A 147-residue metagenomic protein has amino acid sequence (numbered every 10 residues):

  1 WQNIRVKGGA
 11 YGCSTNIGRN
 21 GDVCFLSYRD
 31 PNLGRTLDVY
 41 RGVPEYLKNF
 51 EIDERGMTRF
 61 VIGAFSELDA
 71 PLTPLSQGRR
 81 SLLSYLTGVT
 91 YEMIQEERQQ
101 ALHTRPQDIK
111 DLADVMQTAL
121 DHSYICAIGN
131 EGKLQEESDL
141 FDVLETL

Functional and structural regions predicted by a protein language model:
W1, G8-A10, R19-V23, R59 (+1 more regions): Active-site lining segments that contact anionic ligands and/or coordinate catalytic metals
R5, I17, R29, G129-G132: A broadly conserved detector of short glycine/acidic/proline-rich loop/turn motifs that flank catalytic sites and bind
V6-G12, Q107-D111: Short amphipathic beta-strand starts and helix->beta connectors
K7, V43-F50, V115, A119: Structured segments of extracytoplasmic/periplasmic soluble domains in secreted or envelope-associated proteins
C13-S14, E136: Short helix/loop capping segments that flank catalytic or ligand/cofactor-binding pockets
S14-L72, T146: M16/insulysin-pitrilysin zinc metalloprotease superfamily fold
V61-L147: C-terminal regions of mature proteins
